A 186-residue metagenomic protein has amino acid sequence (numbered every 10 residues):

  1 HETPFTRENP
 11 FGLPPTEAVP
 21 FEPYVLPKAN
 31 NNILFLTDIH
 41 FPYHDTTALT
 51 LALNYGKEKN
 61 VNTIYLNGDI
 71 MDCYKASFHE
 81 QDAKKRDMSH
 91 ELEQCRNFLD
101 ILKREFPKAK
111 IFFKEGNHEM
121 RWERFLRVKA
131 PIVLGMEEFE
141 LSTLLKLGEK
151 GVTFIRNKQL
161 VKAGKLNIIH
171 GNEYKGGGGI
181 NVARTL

Functional and structural regions predicted by a protein language model:
H1-F35: Acidic, histidine-bearing metal-coordination/catalytic regions of metal-dependent phosphoesterases
P14-V19, T46-T50, I169-V182: Short, motif-level signal for alpha-helix interfacial/capping segments enriched in acidic residues and aromatics/proline
E22-Y24, N54-Y55, L102, I180-T185: Short, flexible, glycine/charge-rich loop motifs used to bind or transfer phosphoryl groups or to couple energy/partner
K28-N30, N60, P107, G164: Residue-level preference for short coil/turn positions at secondary-structure junctions
N31-I33, T63-Y65, L166: Structural motif
L36, F41-E149: Core catalytic region of metal-dependent phosphoesterases/phosphodiesterases, especially metallo-beta-lactamase-like
E123-L186: Acidic, His/Gly-enriched loop-helix segments that form or flank divalent-metal centers in metallo-dependent hydrolases
